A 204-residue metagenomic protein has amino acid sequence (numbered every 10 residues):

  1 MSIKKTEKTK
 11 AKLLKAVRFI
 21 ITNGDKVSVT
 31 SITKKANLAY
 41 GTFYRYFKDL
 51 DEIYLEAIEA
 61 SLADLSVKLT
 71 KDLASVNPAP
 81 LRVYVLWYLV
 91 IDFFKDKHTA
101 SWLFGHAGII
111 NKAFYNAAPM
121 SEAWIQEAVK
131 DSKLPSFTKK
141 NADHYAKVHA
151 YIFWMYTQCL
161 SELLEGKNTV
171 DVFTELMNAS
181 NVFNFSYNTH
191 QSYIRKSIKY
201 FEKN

Functional and structural regions predicted by a protein language model:
M1-K26, T30-K34: Basic, helix-initiating cap at the start of DNA-binding domains
T22-E52, E56: Helix-turn-helix
V29, T99-H106, F137-T138, S192: Short, hydrophobic secondary-structure boundary micro-motifs
F47, I53-D64, F104, A117: Alpha-helical DNA-contacting segments of helix-turn-helix folds
E56, T70-D96: Hydrophobic alpha-helical connector segments
Y88-Y115, E162: Amphipathic alpha-helical segments used for helix-helix packing
I109-K139, D143-M155: Amphipathic alpha-helical packing segments from all-alpha helical-bundle domains
K130, Q158-N204: C-terminal peripheral helix-coil segments that are non-catalytic and often amphipathic
